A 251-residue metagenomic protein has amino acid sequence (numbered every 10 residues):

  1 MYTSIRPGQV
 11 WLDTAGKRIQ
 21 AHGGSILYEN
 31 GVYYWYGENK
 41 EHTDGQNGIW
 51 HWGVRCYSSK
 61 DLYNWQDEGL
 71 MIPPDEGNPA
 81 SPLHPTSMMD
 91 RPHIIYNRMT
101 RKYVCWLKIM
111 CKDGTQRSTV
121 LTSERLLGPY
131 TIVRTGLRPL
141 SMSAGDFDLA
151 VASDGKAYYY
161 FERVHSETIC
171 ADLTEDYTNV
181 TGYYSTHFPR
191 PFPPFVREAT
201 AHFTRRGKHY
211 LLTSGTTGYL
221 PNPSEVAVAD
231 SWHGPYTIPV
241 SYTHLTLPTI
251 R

Functional and structural regions predicted by a protein language model:
M1-K17: A short helix->beta-strand "capping" segment at the edge of beta-propeller domains
G16-K17, H84-P85, R138-S141, R190-P194: Surface loop/turn motifs at the tips and blade-to-blade linkers of beta-strand repeat domains
G23-Q46, G69-M71, L83-P85, D90-C111 (+6 more regions): Hydrophobic core segments of beta-strands in well-ordered, beta-rich domains
H51-G53, G114-T119, S166-A171, L220-V226: Structural motif
D67-I72, T131-L137, T181-F188, T237-Y242: Beta-propeller fold detector
D172-V196: Short, conserved active-site entrance elements at the starts or edges of catalytic domains
T243-T249: Conserved small/polar residues in nucleotide/adenosyl-binding loops
